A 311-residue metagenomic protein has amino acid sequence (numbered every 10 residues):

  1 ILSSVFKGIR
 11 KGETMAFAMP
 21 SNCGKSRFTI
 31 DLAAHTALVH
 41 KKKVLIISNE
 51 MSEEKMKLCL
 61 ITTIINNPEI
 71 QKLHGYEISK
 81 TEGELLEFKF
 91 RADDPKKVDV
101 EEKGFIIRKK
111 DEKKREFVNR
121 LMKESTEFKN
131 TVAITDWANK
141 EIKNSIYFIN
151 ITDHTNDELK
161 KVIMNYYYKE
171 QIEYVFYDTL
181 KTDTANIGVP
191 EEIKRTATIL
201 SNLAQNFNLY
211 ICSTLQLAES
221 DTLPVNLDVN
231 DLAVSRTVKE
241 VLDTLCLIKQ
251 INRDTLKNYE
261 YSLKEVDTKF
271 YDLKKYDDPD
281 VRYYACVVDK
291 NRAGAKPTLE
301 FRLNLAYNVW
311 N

Functional and structural regions predicted by a protein language model:
I1-K41, L45-K55, T63, F148-K274 (+1 more regions): P-loop NTPase motor core
S4, K43-K169, E300: Cytosolic-facing regulatory segments adjacent to core modules
M19, I78-S79, S125-T135, I146-F148 (+6 more regions): Generic preference for hydrophobic/aromatic residues in regular secondary structure cores
F128-K140, A233-V234, F270-Y276, V287-K290: Intrinsically disordered, low-complexity boundary segments flanking structured domains
R253-N311: P-loop/Walker A phosphate-binding loop and immediately adjacent motor/lid segment at beta-alpha junctions
